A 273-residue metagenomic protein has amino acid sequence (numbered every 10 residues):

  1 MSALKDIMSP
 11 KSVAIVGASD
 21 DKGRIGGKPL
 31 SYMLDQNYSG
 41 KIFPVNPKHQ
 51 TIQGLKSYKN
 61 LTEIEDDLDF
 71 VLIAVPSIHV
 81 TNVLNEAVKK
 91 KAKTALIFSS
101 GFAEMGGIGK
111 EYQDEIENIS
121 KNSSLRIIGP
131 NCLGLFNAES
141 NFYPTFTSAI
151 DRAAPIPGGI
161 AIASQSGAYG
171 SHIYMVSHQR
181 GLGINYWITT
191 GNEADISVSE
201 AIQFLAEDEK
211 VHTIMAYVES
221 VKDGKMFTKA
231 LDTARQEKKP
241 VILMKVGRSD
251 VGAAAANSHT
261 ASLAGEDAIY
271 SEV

Functional and structural regions predicted by a protein language model:
M1-V273: Catalytic-core regions of core metabolic enzymes, especially those transforming organic acids/acyl-group intermediates
